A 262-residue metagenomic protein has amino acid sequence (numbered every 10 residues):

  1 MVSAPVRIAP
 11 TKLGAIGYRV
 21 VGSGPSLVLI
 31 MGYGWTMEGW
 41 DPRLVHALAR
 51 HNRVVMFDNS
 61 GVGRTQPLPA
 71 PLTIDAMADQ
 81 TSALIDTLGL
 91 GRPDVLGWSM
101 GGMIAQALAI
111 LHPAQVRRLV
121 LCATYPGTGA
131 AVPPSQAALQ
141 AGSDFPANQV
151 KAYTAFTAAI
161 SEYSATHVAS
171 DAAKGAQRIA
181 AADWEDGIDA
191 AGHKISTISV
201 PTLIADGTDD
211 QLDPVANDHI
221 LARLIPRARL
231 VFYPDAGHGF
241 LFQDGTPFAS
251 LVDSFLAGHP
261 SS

Functional and structural regions predicted by a protein language model:
V2, A165-A191: Hydrophobic, aromatic-rich cap/lid helix
T11-Q66: Conserved HGGG/HGGXW glycine-rich cap/lid loop of the alpha/beta-hydrolase fold
V55-M56, S60-L96, S250: Active-site loop/oxyanion-hole signature of alpha/beta-hydrolase fold enzymes
G97-G101, A105: Gly/Ala-rich beta-loop-alpha elbow adjacent to hydrolase catalytic centers
Q106, I110, R117-F145: Flexible "cap/lid" loop of the alpha/beta hydrolase fold
I198, I204-D206: Short beta-strand/loop motif that positions the catalytic acidic residue of the alpha/beta-hydrolase fold
Q211-N217: Conserved alpha/beta-hydrolase "acid-adjacent" motif
R227-S262: Catalytic active-site module of serine/aspartate enzymes centered on a nucleophile-bearing elbow/loop
